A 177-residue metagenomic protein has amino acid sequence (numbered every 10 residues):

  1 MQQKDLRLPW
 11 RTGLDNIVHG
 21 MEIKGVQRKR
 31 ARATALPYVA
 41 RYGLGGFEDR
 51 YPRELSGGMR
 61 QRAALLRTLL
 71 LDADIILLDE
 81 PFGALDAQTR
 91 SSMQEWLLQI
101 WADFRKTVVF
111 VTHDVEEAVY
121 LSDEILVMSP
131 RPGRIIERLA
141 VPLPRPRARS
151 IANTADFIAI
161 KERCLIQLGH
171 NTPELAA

Functional and structural regions predicted by a protein language model:
R11-H19: Short coil-to-helix segment of the ABC ATPase nucleotide-binding domain corresponding to the Q-loop/switch region
V18, E22, K29-F47, Q99: Conserved ABC ATPase "signature" region
Y51-L55, M59: Conserved ABC ATPase signature
L70-D74: A short, proline-enriched helix->beta-strand linker immediately N-terminal to the Walker B motif in ABC-type P-loop
I76-D79: Catalytic Walker B motif of ABC-type/P-loop ATPase nucleotide-binding domains
R90-R105: Helical segment within the ABC ATPase nucleotide-binding domain
R105-V111: Conserved H-loop
